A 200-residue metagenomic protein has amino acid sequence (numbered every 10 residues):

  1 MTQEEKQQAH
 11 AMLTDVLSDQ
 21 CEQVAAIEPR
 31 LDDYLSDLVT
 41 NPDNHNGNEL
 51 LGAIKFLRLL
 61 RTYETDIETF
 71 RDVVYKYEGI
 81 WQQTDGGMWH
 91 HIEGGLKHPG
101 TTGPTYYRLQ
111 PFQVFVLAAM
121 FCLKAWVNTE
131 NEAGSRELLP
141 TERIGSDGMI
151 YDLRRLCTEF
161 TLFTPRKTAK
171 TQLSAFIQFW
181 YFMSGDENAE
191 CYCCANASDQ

Functional and structural regions predicted by a protein language model:
M1-Q200: Phosphate/NTP-binding elements of NTP-utilizing enzymes
